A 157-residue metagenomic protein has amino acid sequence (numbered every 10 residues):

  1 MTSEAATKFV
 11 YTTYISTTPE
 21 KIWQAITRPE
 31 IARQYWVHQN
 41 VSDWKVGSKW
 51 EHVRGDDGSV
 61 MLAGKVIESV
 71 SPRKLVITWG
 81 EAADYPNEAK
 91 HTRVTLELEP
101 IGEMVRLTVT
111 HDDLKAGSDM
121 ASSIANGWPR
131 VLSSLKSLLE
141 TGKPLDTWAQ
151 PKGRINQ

Functional and structural regions predicted by a protein language model:
M1-V41: Hydrophobic ligand-binding cavity/cleft-lining segments
E4, D113-Q157: A conserved amphipathic terminal alpha-helix motif
V10-Y11, E30-K65, P72-K74, A149-Q157: Short beta-edge strand/loop motif at the mouth of beta-sheet-based domains
T13, A63-E68, T92-E99: Hydrophobic/aromatic beta-strand elements that line small-molecule binding cavities or substrate pockets in beta-rich
P19-E20, I67-K74, E97-R106: A short, structured loop/turn motif at beta-sheet edges
I22, A32, W50, V66 (+4 more regions): Hydrophobic pocket/interface hotspot
W50-G55, I77-A82, H111: Short beta-strand segments that buttress and anchor functional surface loops
Y85-P129: Beta-strand/loop substructures that line and gate deep hydrophobic ligand-binding cavities in soluble
